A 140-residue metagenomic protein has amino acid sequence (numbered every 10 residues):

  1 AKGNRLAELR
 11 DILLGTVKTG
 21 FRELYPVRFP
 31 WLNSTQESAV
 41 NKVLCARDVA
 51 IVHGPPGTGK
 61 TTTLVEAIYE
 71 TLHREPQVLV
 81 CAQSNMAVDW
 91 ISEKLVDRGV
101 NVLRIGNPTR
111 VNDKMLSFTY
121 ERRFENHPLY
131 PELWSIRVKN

Functional and structural regions predicted by a protein language model:
A1-V17: Interdomain "pre-motor" coupling segment immediately N-terminal to P-loop NTPase/helicase cores
L13-R22, A39, V52: Active-site cores of enzymes that catalyze phosphoryl transfer or operate on phosphate-rich substrates
T16-V17, F21-Y25, Y69, Q77 (+2 more regions): Conserved P-loop NTPase motor core of helicases/translocases
R28-D48, T62-T63: N-terminal pre-P-loop "Q-motif" helix
A46-V52, E75-P76: Pre-Walker A (Motif I) flank of P-loop NTPase domains
G57: Walker A (P-loop) phosphate-binding loop of P-loop NTPases
T61-Y69: Motif I (Walker A/P-loop) of helicase-class P-loop NTPases
L72: Conserved ATPase "switch" residues in P-loop NTPase domains
